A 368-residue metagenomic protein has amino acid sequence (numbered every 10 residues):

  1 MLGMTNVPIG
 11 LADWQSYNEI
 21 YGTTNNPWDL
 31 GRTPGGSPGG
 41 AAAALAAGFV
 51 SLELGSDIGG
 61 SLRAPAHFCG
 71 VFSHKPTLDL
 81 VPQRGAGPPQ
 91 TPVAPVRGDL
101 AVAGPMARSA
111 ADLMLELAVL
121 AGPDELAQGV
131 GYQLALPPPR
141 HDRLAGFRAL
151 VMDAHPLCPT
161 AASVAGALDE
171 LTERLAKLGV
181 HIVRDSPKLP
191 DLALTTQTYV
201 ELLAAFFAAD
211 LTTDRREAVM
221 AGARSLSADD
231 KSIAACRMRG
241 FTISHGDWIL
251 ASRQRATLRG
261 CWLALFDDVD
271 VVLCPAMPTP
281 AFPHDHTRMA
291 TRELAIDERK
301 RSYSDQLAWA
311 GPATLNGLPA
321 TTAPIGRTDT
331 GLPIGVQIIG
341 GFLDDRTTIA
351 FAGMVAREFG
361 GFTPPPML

Functional and structural regions predicted by a protein language model:
M1-L120, T314-R327, L332-G335: Short glycine/serine-rich loop segments
T5-D13, L189-A193, M277-P278: Short, solvent-exposed turn/loop segments enriched in Gly/Ser/Thr/Pro and often Arg
K75-L171, E358-L368: A short helix-breaking turn/cap at a secondary-structure junction
L126-G131, A176-L189, P364-P366: Flexible, glycine/charged-enriched surface loops at secondary-structure junctions
R143-D153, E201-L263, A276-P280, H284-R288 (+1 more regions): Short helix-loop capping/hinge segments that flank enzyme active sites or metal/cofactor-binding pockets
L250, F282-Q306: Short, surface-exposed loop/helix-turn segments at secondary-structure junctions that function as lids/hinges flanking
C261, K300-A323: Small-aliphatic-rich amphipathic alpha-helix that forms the alpha element of a beta-alpha
